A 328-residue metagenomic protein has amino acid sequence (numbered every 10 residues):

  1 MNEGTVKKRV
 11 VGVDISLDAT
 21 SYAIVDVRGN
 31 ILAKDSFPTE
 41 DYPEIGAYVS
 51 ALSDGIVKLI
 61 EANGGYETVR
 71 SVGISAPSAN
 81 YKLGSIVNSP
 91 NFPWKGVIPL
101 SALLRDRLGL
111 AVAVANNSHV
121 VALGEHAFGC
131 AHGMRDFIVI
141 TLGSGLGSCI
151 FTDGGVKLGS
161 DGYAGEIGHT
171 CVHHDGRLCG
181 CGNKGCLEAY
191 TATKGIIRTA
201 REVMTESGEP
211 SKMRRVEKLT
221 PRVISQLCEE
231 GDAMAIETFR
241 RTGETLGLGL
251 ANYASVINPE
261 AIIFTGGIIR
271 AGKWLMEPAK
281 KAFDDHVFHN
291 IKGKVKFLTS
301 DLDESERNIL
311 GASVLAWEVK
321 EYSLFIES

Functional and structural regions predicted by a protein language model:
M1-S71, Y81-L83, A102, D106-L110 (+3 more regions): ATP-binding/phosphotransfer module of carbohydrate and carboxylate kinases, centering on a glycine-rich
L32, V87, K157-L158: Generic structural signal for well-ordered beta-strand positions
D35-F37, P90, S160: Short hydrophobic alpha-helix segments
P77-N80, G143-G145, I268: Short glycine-rich anion-binding loops that position phosphate/pyrophosphate groups of nucleotides and phosphorylated
S85-G96: A charged helix-plus-loop insertion that forms the helical arch/lid used to bind and gate nucleic-acid substrates
V112-N116: General beta-strand structural signal in soluble alpha/beta enzymes
N117, G143, A312: Active-site glycine-centered loops adjacent to acidic/histidine catalytic or metal-binding residues that shape
H132-Y190: Glycine-rich phosphate-binding loop of actin/hexokinase-like ATP-binding domains
